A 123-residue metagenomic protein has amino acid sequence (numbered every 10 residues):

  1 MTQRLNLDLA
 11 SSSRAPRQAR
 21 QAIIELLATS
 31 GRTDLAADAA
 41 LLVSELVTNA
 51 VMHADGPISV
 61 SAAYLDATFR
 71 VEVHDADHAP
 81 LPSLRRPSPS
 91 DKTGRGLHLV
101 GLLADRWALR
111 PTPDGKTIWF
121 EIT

Functional and structural regions predicted by a protein language model:
M1-N6, V51-T123: Conserved beta-strand-loop-beta-strand hairpin that lines the nucleotide-binding pocket of ATP/GTP-utilizing enzymes
N6-Q18: STAS-typified acidic loop motif
L9, A22-L26, A39-A40, A62 (+2 more regions): Generic alpha-helical hydrophobic packing signal
S11, L27, G31-D34, A50 (+1 more regions): Short coil/turn residues that cap or connect secondary-structure elements
S13, A36, R86-P87: A generic secondary-structure micro-motif detector that highlights 1-2 residue hydrophobic/ambivalent hotspots embedded
R17-S44: Conserved short strand/loop->alpha-helix "switch" segment adjacent to the catalytic nucleotide/phosphoryl-transfer site
A19, I23, L46, V71-V73 (+1 more regions): Hydrophobic packing within well-folded, soluble alpha/beta domains
